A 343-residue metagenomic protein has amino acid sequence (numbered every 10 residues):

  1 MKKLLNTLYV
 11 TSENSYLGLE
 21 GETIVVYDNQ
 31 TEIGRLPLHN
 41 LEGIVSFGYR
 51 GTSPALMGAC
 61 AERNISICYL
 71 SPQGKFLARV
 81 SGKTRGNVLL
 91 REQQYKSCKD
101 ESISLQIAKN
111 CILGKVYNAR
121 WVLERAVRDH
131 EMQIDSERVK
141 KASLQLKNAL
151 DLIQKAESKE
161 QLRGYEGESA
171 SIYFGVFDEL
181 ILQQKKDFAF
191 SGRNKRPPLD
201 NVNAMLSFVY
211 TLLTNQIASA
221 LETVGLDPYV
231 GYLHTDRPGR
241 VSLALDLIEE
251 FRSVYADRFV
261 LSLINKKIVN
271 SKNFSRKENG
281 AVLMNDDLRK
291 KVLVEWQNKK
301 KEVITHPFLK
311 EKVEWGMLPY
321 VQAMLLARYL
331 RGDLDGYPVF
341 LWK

Functional and structural regions predicted by a protein language model:
M1-E20, Y27-N29, R35, L89-Y229 (+1 more regions): Active-site helix-to-loop segments that bind/position phosphate- or nucleotide-bearing substrates and donors across
E22-I24, T31, R50-T52, G74 (+1 more regions): Short, glycine-/Ser/Thr-/acidic-enriched flexible segments
Q30-I33, A55-M57: Short secondary-structure capping/turn segments at boundaries of alpha-helices and beta-strands
P37-H39: Short glycine/proline-enriched turns and hinge-like loops at secondary-structure junctions
L41-I44: Structured surface patches comprising rigid loops and adjacent beta-strands/short helices at the edges of well-ordered
G48-W121: A surface-exposed, charged beta-strand/loop segment in the N-terminal or early-internal portion of soluble proteins
